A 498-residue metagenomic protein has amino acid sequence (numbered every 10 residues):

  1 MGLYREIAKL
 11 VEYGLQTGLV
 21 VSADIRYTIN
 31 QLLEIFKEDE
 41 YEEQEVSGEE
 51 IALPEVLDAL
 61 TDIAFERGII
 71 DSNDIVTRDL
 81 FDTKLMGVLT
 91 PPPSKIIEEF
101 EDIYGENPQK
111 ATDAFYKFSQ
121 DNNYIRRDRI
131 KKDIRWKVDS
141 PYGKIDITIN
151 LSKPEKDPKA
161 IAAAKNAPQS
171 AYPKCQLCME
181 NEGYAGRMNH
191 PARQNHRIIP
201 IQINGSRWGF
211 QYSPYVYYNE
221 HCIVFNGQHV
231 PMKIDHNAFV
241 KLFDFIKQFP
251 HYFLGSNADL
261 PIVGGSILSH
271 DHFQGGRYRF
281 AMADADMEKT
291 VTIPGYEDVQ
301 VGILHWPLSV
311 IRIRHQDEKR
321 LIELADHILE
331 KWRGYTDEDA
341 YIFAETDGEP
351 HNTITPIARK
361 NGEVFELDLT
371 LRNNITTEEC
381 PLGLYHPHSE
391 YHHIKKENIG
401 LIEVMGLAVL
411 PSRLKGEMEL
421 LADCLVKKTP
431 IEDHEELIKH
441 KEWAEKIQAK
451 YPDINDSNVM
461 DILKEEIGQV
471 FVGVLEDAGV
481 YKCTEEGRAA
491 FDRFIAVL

Functional and structural regions predicted by a protein language model:
M1-V224, Q228-P231, H305-P307, L321-A325 (+1 more regions): Active-site microenvironments that recognize anionic phosphate/pyrophosphate groups
N195-R197, H229-L254: Helical scaffold of the NTase/Pol beta-like nucleotidyltransferase catalytic core
W208-S213, A238, L242-I246, T292-V299: Structured alpha-helical segments in the cores of large, soluble enzyme domains
K241-F245, H327, V470: Amphipathic alpha-helical segments that form well-ordered structural scaffolds and often line/cohere around active
I246-S266, G275-H327, R333-T336: Catalytic or ion-translocation cores adjacent to nucleophile or general acid/base/metal-coordination motifs in diverse
P261-S269, D347-T353: Beta-rich nucleic-acid/ligand-interaction surfaces
